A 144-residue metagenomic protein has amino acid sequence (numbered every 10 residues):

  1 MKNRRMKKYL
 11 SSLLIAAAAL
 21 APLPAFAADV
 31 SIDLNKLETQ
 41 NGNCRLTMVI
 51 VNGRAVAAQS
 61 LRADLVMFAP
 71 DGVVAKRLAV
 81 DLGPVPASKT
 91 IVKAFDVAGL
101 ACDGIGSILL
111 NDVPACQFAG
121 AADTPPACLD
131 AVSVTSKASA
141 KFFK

Functional and structural regions predicted by a protein language model:
N3-L13: Bacterial N-terminal signal peptides that target proteins for export
A16-A17: Repetitive helical segments and hydrophobic/amphipathic motifs
P22-P24: N-terminal signal peptide c-region/cleavage motif recognized by signal peptidases
A27-A79: N-terminal secretory signal peptides
Q40, A57-Q59, V85-K89, V132: A generic structural micro-feature
A55, R77-L82, A131, S139-A140: Generic secondary-structure boundary/loop-capping signal
F68-G106: Intrinsically disordered, low-complexity Pro/Gly/Ser/Thr-rich segments with frequent PxxP/GP/PP motifs and embedded
G99-K144: Terminal connector regions
